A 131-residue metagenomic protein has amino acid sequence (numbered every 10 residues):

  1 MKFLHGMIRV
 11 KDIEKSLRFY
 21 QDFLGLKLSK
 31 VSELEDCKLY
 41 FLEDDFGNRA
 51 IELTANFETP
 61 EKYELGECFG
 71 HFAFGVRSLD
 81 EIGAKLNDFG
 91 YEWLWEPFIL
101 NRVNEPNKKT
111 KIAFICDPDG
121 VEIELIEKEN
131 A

Functional and structural regions predicted by a protein language model:
M1-L4: Extreme N-terminal starter segment of soluble prokaryotic enzymes
M7-A50: Core segments of cupin and vicinal oxygen chelate
V10-E14, E67, H71-D119: Vicinal oxygen chelate
K27-L34, F98, N104, I126-N130: Conserved catalytic-core motifs of GNAT/GCN5-like acyltransferases
L42-F46, I115-P118, K128: Active-site beta-strand termini and strand-to-loop segments that position acidic
D45-A50, P60, R77-L79: Short, charged/polar surface micro-motifs in flexible loops or helix N-caps
